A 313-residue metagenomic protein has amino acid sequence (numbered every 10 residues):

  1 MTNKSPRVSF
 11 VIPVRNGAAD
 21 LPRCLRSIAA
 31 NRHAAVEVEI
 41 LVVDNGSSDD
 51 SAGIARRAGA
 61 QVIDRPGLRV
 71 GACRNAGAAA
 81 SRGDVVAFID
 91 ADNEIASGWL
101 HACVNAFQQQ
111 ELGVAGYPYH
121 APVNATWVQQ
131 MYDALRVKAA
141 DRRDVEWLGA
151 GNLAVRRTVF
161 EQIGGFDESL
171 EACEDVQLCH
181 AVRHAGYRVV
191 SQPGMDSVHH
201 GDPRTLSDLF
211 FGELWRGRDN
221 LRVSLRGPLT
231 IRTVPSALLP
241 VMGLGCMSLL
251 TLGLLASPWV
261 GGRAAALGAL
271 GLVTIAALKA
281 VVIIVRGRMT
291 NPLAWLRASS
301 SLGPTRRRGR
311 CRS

Functional and structural regions predicted by a protein language model:
M1-A30: N-proximal low-complexity "stem/linker" segments adjacent to membrane-targeting elements
S27, A35, D44-A52, N93: A conserved acidic beta->alpha catalytic loop
D50, A91-A106, C173, C179-H180: Acidic donor-binding/catalytic loop of UDP-sugar-dependent glycosyltransferases, especially processive GT2
R65-S81, W147: Glycine-rich, basic loop-to-helix element that forms the pyrophosphate-binding segment of sugar-nucleotide handling
V86: Short aromatic/hydrophobic "clamp" motif used to bind/position activated sugar donors
E94-W127, H199-G201: Conserved donor NDP-sugar-binding/catalytic core segment of glycosyltransferases
S169, V176-I231: Catalytic donor/gating beta->alpha subdomain of glycosyltransferases that bind UDP-sugars
G245-S313: Membrane-embedded multi-pass helical conduit in multi-pass membrane proteins, especially envelope-biosynthetic
